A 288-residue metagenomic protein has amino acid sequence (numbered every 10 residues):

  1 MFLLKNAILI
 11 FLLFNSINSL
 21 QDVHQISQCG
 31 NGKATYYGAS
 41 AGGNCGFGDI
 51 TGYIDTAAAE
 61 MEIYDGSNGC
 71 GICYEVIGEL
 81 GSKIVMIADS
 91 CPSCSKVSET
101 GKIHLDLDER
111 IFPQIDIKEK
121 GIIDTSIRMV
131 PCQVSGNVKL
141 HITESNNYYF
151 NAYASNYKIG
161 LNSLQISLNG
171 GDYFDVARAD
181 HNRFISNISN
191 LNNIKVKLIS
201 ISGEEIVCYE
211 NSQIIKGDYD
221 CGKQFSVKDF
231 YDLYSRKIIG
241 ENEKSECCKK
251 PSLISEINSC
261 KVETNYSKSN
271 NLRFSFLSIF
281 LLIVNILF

Functional and structural regions predicted by a protein language model:
F2-I77, G81-F288: Mature exported/compartmentalized surface modules and terminal targeting/interaction regions
